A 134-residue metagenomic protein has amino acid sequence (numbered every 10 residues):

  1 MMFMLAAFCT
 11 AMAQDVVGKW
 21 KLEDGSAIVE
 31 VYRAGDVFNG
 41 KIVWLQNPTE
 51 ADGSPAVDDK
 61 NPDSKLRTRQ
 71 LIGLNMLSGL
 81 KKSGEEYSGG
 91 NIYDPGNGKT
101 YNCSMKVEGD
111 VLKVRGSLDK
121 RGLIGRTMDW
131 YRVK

Functional and structural regions predicted by a protein language model:
M1-M2: Bacterial N-terminal signal peptides that target proteins for export
A6-A13: Sec/Tat signal peptide C-region and signal peptidase I cleavage site
V17, E23-Y93, G98-Y101, Y131: Central antiparallel beta-sheet cores of small beta-barrel/beta-sandwich binding domains
K21-L22, G122: Structural recognition of beta-strand segments within beta-rich domains
N102-V107: Portal/gating segments that form or line small-molecule/metal binding sites
V111, D119-K134: Edge beta-strand at a domain terminus
R115: Ligand-binding face of N-terminal immunoglobulin V-set domains in extracellular IgSF glycoproteins
